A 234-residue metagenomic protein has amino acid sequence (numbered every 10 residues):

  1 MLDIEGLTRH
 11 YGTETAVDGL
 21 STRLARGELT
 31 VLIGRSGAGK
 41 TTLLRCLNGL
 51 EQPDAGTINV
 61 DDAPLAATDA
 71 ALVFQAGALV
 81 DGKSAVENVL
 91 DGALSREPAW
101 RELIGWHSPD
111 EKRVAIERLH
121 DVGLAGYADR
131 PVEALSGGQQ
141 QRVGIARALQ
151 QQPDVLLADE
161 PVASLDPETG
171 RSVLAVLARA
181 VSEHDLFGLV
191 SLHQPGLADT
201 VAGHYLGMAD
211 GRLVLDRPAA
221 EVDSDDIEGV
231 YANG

Functional and structural regions predicted by a protein language model:
N48: Helix-to-loop junction immediately C-terminal to a conserved catalytic motif
G56-T68: Conserved ABC transporter NBD signature motif
R101-Y127: Conserved ABC ATPase "signature" region
P131-L135, Q139: Conserved ABC ATPase signature
L156-D159: Catalytic Walker B motif of ABC-type/P-loop ATPase nucleotide-binding domains
L192-H193: H-loop/switch region of ABC-family ATPase nucleotide-binding domains
